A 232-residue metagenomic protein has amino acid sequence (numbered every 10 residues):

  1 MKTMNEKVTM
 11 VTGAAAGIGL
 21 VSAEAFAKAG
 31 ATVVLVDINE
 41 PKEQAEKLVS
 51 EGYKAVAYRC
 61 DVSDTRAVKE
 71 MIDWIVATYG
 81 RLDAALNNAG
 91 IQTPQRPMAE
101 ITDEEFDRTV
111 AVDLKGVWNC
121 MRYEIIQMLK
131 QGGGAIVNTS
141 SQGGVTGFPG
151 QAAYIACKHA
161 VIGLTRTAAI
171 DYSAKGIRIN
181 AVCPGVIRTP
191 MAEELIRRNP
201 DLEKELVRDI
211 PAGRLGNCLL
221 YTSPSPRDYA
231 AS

Functional and structural regions predicted by a protein language model:
M4-V34: Canonical Rossmann dinucleotide-binding motif of NAD(H)/NADP(H)-dependent dehydrogenases/reductases, specifically
R96-M98, T102-D107, L206: Substrate-binding pocket helix/loop in short-chain dehydrogenase/reductase
M121, C157, T165: Active-site helix of classical SDR
I126, I170-A174: Alpha-helical segment proximal to the catalytic Tyr-Lys
S141: Residue(s) in the substrate-gating loop at a strand-loop-helix junction that position the organic substrate next
I210-Y221: A conserved structural motif in NAD(P)-dependent oxidoreductases
Y221-S232: Single conserved hydrophobic/aromatic residue that forms the stacking wall/gate of nucleotide- or nucleobase-binding
